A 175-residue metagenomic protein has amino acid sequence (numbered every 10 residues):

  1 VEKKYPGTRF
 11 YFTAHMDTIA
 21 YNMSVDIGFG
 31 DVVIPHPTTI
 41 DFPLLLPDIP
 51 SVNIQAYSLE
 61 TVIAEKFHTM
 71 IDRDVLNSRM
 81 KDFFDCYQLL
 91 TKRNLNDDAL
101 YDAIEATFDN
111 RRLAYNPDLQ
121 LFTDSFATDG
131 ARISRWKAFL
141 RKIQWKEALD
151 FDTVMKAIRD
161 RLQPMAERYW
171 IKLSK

Functional and structural regions predicted by a protein language model:
V1-K175: Structured mid-to-C-terminal alpha-helical surface segments
